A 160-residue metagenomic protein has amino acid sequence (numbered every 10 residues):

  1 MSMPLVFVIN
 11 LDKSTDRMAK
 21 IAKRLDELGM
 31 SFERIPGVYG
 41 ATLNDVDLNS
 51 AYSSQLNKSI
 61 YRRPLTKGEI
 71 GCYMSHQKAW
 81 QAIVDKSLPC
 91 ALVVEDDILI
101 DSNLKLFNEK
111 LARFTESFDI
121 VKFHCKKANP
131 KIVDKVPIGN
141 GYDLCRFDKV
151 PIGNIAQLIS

Functional and structural regions predicted by a protein language model:
M1-V94, I98-I159: An acidic/histidine-cluster motif and surrounding catalytic segment that typifies divalent-metal-assisted enzyme active
